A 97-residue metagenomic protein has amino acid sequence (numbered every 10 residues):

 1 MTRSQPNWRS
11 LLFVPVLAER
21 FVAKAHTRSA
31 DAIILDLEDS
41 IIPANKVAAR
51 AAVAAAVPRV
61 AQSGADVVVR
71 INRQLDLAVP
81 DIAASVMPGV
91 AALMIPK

Functional and structural regions predicted by a protein language model:
M1-K97: Expand to "…catalyze enediolate/carbanion chemistry for C-C bond making/breaking, isomerization, decarboxylation
